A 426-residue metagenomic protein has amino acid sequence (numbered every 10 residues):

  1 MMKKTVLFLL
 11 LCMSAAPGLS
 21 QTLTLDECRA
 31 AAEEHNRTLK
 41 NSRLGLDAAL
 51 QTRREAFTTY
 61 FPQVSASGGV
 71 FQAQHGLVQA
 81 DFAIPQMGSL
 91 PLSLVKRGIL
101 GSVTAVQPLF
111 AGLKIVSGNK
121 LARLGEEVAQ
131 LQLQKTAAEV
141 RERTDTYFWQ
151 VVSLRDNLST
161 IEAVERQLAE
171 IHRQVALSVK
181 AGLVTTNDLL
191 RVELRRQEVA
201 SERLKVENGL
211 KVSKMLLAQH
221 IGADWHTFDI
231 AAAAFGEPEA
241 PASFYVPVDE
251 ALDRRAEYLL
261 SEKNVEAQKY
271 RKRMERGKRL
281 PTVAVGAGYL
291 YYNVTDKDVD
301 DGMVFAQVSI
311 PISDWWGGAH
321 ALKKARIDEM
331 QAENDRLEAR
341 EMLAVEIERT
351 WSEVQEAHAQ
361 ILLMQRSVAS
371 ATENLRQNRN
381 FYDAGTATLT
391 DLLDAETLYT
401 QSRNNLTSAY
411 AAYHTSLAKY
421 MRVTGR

Functional and structural regions predicted by a protein language model:
M1-T5, S20: Positively charged n-region of N-terminal signal peptides that target proteins for export
T5-S14: Sec-dependent N-terminal signal peptides
L10, L19-G69, D224-K269, I312 (+1 more regions): Bacterial Sec-pathway N-terminal export signals of envelope proteins
E27, Q51, L133-E250, T350-E353 (+2 more regions): Periplasmic alpha-helical coiled-coil/stalk elements that build and connect Gram-negative outer-membrane
A30-K40, D47-Q63, P91, V95 (+10 more regions): A glycine-/polar-enriched beta->alpha junction
N41-A56, T136, V140-S159, L177 (+4 more regions): Amphipathic alpha-helical coiled-coil segments
S67-T104, A231-P241, G286-K323: Small/polar, glycine/serine/threonine/aspartate-rich low-complexity segments that form flexible
